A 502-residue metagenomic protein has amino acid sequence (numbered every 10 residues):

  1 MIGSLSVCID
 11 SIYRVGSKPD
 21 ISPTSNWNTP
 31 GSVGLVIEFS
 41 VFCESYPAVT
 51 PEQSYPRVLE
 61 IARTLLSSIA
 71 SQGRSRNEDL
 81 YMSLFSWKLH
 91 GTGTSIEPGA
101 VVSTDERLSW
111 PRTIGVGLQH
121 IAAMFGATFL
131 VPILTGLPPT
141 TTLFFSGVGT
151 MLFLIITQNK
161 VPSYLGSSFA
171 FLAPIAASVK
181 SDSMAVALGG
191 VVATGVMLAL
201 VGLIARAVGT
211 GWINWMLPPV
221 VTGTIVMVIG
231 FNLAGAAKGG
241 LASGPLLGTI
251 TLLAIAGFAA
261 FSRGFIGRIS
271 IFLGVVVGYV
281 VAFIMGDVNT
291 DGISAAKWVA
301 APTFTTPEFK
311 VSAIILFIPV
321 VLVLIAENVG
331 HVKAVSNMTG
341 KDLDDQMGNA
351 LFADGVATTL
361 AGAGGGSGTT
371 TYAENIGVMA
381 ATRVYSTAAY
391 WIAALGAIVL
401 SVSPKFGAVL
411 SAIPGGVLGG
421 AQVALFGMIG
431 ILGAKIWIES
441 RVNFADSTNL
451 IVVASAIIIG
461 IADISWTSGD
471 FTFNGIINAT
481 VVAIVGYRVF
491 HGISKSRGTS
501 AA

Functional and structural regions predicted by a protein language model:
S4-S17, S22-W27, S32, S45 (+2 more regions): Low-acidity, Ser/Thr- and Arg-rich intrinsically disordered low-complexity segments
A62, L66-I69, R76-T113, S294-V299 (+1 more regions): Intrinsically disordered, low-complexity non-transmembrane regions of multi-pass membrane transporters
P98-I114, V131-L154, K160, P319-T387: Membrane-embedded helical hairpins/re-entrant loop segments and their flanking transmembrane helices within multi-pass
I114-M124, L247-T251, I269-S270, P302-H331 (+1 more regions): Hydrophobic, membrane-embedded alpha-helices of multi-pass small-molecule transporters
V116-G149, L154, V161-V186: Transmembrane helix-boundary motif of multi-pass solute transporters/channels
L137-F144, N159-F171, W212-T222, G267-F272 (+5 more regions): Short, non-helical or kinked segments that cap or interrupt transmembrane helices
I175-K180, A259, N375-S386, G396-L400: Interfacial segments of multi-pass membrane proteins
S181-N289, V399-S500: Membrane-embedded alpha-helical modules
